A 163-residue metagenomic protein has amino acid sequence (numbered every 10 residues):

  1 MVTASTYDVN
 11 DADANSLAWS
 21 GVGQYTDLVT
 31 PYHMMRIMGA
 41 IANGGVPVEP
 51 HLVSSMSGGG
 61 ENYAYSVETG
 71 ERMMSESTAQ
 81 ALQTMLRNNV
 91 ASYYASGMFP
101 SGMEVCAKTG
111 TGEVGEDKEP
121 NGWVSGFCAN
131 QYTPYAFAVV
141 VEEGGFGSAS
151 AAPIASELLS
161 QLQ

Functional and structural regions predicted by a protein language model:
M1-E143: Beta-lactam-recognizing serine transpeptidase/beta-lactamase-like catalytic domain environment
L28, G145-Q163: Periplasmic/cell-envelope proteins involved in peptidoglycan metabolism and beta-lactam response
